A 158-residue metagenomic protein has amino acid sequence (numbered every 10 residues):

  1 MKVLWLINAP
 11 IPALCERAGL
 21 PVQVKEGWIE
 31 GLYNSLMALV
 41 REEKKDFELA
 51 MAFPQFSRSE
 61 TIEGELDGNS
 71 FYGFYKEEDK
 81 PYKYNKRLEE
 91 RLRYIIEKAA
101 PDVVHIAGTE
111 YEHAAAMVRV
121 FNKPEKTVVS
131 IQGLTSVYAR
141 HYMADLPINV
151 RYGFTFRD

Functional and structural regions predicted by a protein language model:
M1-R58, D67-N69: N-terminal subdomain of nucleotide-sugar transferases
N8, K76, I131-T135: Histidine-centered beta-alpha loop that forms part of the nucleotide-sugar donor binding/catalytic region in diverse
C15-A18, T61-E65, Y138-A144: Short aromatic-enriched loop/helix-cap "lid" or pocket-rim segments at secondary-structure transitions that line
P54-S57, G108-E112: Short beta->alpha connector loops
L66-E90, I106, D158: A short, charged, and often flexible helix/loop element on the N-terminal side of the glycosyltransferase catalytic
I95-Y111, M117, V128: Short N-terminal targeting/anchoring amphipathic segment
K123-T127: A short helix->loop->beta-strand "cap" motif at the edges of active sites that frequently abuts
V128-D158: Acceptor-binding helix/loop patch of EC 2.4 sugar-transfer enzymes, predominantly nucleotide-sugar-dependent
